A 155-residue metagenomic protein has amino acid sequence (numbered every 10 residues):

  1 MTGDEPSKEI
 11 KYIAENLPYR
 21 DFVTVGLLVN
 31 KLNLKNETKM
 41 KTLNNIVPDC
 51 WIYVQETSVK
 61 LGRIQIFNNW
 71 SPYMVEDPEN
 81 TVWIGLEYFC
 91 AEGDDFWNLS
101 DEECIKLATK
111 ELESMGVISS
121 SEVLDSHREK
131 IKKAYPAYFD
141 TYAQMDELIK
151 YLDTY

Functional and structural regions predicted by a protein language model:
M1-N98, E102, K106, K110-G116 (+2 more regions): Mid-domain catalytic core of redox enzymes that form a hydrophobic substrate pocket/lid adjacent to a catalytic redox
E113-Y155: A glycine-rich dinucleotide-binding beta-alpha-beta segment and adjacent secondary-structure elements that constitute
